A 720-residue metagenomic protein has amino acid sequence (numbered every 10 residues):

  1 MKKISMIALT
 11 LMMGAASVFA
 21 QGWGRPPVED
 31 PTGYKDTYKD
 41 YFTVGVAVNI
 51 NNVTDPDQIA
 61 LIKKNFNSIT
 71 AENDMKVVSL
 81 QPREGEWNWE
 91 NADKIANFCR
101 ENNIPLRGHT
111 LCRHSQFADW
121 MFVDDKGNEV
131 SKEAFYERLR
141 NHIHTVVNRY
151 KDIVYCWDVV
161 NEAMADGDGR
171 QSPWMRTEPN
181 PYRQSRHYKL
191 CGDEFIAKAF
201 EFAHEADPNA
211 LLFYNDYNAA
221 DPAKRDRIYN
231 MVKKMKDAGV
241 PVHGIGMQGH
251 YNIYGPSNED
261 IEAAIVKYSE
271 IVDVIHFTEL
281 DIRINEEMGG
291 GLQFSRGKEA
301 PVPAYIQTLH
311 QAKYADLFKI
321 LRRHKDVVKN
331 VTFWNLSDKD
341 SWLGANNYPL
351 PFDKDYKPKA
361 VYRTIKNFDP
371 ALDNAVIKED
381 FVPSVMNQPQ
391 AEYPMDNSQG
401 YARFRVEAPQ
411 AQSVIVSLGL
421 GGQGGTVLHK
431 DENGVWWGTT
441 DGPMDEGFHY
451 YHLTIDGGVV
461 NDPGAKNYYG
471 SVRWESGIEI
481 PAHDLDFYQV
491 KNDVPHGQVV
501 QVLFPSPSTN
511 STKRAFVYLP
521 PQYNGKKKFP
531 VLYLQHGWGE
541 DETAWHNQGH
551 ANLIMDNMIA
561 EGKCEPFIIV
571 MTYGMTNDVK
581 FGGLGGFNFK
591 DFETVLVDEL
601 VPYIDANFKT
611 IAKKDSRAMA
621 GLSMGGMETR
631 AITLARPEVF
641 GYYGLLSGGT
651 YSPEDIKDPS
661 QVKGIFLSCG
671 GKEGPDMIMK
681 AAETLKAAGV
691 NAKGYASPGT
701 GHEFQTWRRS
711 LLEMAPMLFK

Functional and structural regions predicted by a protein language model:
M1-G24, A371: Bacterial Sec-dependent N-terminal signal peptides
P26, A47-Q58, V77-E90, F117 (+8 more regions): Acidic-and-aromatic substrate-binding clefts and catalytic sites of carbohydrate-active enzymes
P27-D30, Y34, Q81, N88 (+7 more regions): Aromatic-rich peripheral "rim/lid" segments of glycoside hydrolase catalytic domains that contact and position glycan
D30, T37-F42, N49, T54-P56 (+2 more regions): Noncatalytic carbohydrate-binding groove/subsite architecture in carbohydrate-active enzymes
P31-T32, K64-P82, E90-F213, Y217-A219 (+1 more regions): Substrate-binding cleft and catalytic face of glycoside hydrolase catalytic domains, especially the flexible beta-alpha
Y41-G45, S68-T70, P105-R107, V154-D158 (+5 more regions): Structural preference for beta-strand elements that scaffold enzyme active sites
I50-N65, R138-V146, K224-M235, I261 (+2 more regions): Short, acidic/polar
I377, Q390, N397-G425, K430-K720: Non-catalytic cap/lid and distal C-terminal segments of serine-dependent acyl enzymes
